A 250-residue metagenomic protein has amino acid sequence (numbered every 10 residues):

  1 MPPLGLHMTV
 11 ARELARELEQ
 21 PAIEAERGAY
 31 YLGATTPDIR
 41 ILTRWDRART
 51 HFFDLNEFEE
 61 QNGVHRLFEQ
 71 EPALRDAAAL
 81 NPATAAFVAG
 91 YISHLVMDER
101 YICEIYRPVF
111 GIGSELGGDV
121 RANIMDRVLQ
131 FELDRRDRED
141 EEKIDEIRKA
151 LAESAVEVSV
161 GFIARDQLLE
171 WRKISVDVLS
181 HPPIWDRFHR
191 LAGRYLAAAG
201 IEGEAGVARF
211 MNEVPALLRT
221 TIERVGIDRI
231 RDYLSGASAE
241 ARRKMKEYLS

Functional and structural regions predicted by a protein language model:
M1-S250: N-terminal leader/auxiliary helical segments
